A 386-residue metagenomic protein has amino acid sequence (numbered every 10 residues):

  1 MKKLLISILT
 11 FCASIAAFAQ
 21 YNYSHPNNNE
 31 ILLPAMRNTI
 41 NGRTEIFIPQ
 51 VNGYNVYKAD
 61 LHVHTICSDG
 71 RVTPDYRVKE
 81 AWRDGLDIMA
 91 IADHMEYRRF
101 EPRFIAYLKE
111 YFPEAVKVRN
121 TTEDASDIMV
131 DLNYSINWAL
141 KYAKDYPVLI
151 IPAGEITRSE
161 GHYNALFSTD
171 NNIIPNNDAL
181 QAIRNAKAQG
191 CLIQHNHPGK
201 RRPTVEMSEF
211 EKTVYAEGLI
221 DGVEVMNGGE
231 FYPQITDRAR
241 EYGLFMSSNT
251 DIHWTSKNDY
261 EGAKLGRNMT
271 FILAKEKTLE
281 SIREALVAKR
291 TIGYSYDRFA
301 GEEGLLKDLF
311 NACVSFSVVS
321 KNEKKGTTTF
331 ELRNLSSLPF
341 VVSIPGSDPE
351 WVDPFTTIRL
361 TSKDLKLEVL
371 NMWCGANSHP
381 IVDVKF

Functional and structural regions predicted by a protein language model:
M1-L4: Positively charged n-region of N-terminal signal peptides that target proteins for export
L9, D69-R71, F100, T204 (+1 more regions): Active-site-proximal flexible loops/turns
L9-F18: Hydrophobic h-region of N-terminal signal peptides that target proteins for export in Gram-negative bacteria
Q20-A59, V78, L166-S168, P203-F386: Charged catalytic cores and adjacent phosphate/nucleic-acid-binding surfaces used for phosphate/nucleic-acid chemistry
N28, M36-Q189, N196, V225-M226 (+2 more regions): A metal-dependent hydrolase metal-coordination microenvironment
G190-M207: Aromatic-lined carbohydrate-recognition surfaces of secreted/lumenal glycan-active proteins
